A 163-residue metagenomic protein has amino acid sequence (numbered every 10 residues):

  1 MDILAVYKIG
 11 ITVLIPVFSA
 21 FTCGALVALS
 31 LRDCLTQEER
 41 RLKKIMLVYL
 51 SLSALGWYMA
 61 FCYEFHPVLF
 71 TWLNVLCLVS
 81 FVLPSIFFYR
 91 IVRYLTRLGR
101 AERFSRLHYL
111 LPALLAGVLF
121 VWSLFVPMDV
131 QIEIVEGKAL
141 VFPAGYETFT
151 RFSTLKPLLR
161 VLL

Functional and structural regions predicted by a protein language model:
M1-C23, K156-L159: Hydrophobic transmembrane alpha-helical segments in integral membrane proteins
M1-T12, A28-K44: Short, Lys/Arg-enriched, disordered terminal segments
D2, T36, A54-C77, L124-G137: Helix-loop junctions on the outward
V6-G10, L42, T71-V75, V79 (+2 more regions): Hydrophobic, aromatic-rich alpha-helical transmembrane segments and their membrane-interface anchor motifs
P16-R32, L42-F65, V79-F88, P112-W122: Hydrophobic alpha-helical transmembrane segments of multi-pass membrane proteins
L31-I45, F70, R93-L107: Membrane-interface helix-boundary motifs at transmembrane edges
V75-L83, L158-L162: Hydrophobic alpha-helical transmembrane segments of multi-pass membrane proteins
L95-L162: The cytoplasmic-loop to transmembrane-helix boundary for the fourth helix
